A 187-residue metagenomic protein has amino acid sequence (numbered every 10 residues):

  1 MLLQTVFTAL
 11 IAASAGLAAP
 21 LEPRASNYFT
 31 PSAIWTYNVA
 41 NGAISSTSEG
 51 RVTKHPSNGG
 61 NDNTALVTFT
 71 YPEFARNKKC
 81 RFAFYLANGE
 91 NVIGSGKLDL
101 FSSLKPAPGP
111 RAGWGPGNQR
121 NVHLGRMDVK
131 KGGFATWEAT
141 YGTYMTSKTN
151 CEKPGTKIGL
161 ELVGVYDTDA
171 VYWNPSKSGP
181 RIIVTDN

Functional and structural regions predicted by a protein language model:
M1-S26: Fungal secretory targeting signals
P20-I44: Predominantly extracellular/luminal regions of secreted and cell-surface proteins, especially disulfide-bonded
E22-S26, Y85-S95, V165: His-enriched metal-coordination microenvironments in redox/metal-binding proteins
N38-G89: A short beta-strand-loop element at or near the start of a globular domain
Y71, F84, S102, A139 (+2 more regions): Hydrophobic side chains in beta-strands
N77-F82, S147-D167: Noncatalytic modules at the cell exterior or secretory-pathway interfaces, chiefly beta-strand-rich lectin/adhesion
N91-G155: Beta-strand-rich interaction/scaffold domains
P154-G155, E161-N187: Proprotein-processing/basic-patch segments
